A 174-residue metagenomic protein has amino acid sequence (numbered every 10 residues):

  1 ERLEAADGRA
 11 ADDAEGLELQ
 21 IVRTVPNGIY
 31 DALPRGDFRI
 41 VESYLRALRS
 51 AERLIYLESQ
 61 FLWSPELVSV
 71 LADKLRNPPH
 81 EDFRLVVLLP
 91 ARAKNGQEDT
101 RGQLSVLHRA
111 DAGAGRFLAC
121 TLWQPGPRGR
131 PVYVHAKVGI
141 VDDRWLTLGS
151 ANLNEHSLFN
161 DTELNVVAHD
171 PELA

Functional and structural regions predicted by a protein language model:
E1-A174: Charged, low-complexity intrinsically disordered terminal segments
